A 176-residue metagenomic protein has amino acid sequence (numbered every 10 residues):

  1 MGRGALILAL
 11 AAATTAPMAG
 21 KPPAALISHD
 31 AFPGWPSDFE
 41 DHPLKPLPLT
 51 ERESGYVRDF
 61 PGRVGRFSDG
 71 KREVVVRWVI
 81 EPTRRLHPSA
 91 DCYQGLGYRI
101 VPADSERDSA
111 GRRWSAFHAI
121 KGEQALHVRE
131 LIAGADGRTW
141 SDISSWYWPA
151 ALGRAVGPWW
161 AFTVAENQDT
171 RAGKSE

Functional and structural regions predicted by a protein language model:
M1, P48-T50, T170-R171: General structural signal for secondary-structure boundaries
M1-K21: Internal/C-terminal transmembrane anchor helices
A19-D30: Aromatic-capped interface at the extracytoplasmic side of an N-terminal signal-anchor transmembrane helix
P33-L152: Short, solvent-exposed recognition patches
V156-E176: Surface-exposed amphipathic alpha-helical segments
